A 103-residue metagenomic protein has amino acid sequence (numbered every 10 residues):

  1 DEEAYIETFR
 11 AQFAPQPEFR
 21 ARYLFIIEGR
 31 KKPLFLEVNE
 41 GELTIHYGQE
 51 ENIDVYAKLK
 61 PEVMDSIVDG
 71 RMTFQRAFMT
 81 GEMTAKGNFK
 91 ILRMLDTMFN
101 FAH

Functional and structural regions predicted by a protein language model:
D1-H103: Feature captures hydrophobic
